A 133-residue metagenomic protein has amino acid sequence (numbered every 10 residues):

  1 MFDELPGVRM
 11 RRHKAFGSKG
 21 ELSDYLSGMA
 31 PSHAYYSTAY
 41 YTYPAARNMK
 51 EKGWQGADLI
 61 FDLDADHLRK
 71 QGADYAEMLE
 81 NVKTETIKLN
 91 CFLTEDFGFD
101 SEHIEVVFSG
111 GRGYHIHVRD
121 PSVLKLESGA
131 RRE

Functional and structural regions predicted by a protein language model:
M1-S109, P121-L124, S128, E133: Signature for HUH/AEP ssDNA processing cores
Y114-D120: A short beta-strand motif that forms the metal-chelation/ATP-contact edge of phosphoryl-transfer active sites
